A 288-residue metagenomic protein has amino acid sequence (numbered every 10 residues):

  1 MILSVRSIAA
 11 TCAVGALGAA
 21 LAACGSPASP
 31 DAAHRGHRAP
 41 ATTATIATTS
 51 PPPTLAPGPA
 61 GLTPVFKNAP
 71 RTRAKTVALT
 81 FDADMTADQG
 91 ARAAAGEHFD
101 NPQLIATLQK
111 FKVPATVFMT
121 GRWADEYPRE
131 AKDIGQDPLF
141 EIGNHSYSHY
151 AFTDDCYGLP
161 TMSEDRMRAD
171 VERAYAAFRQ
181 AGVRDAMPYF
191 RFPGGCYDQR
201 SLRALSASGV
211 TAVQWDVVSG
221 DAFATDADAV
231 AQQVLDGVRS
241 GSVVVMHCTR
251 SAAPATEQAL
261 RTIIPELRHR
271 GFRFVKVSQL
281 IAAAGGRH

Functional and structural regions predicted by a protein language model:
I2-F99, A131, T262-I263, H269-H288: N-terminal pre-catalytic segment of deacetylase/amide-hydrolase enzymes
A47, P51-N144, S148-L159, R173-A186: Active-site beta->alpha N-cap acidic-glycine motif
V77-T80, A115-M119, E141-N144, P188-F192 (+3 more regions): Structural recognition of the beta-strand scaffold that forms the well-ordered cores of secreted hydrolase catalytic
A87, A94-G96, M119-P128, R191-D198 (+2 more regions): Acidic-and-aromatic substrate-binding clefts and catalytic sites of carbohydrate-active enzymes
N101, I105, A131-K132, R168-Y175 (+3 more regions): Generic structural signal for well-ordered alpha-helices, preferentially at hydrophobic/aromatic core positions
G135-E141, A169, T225-A227, V234-H247 (+2 more regions): Accessory recognition modules or surfaces
Y197, S201-G237, F272-A283: His/Asp/Glu-enriched short active-site or ligand-binding loop at hydrolase and phosphoryl-transfer sites
R239-S278: Catalytic grooves of carbohydrate-active enzymes
